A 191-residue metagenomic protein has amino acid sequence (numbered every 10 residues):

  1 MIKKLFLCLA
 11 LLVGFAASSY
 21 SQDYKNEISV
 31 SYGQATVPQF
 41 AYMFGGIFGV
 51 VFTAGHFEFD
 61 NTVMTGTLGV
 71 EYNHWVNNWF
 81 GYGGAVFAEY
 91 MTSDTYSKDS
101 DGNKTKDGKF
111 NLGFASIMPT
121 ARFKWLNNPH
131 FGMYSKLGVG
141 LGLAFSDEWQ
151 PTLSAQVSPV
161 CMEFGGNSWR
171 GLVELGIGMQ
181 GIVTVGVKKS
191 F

Functional and structural regions predicted by a protein language model:
M1-K25: Cleavable N-terminal export/targeting peptides
Y20-H74, K188-S190: Short glycine/proline- and aromatic-enriched beta-strand/turn motifs that initiate or cap beta-hairpins
K25, V63-T65, L112-S116, T152-A155 (+1 more regions): Membrane-spanning beta-strands of outer-membrane beta-barrel proteins
E27-S31, G81-G83, G132-K136, R170-E174 (+1 more regions): Residue-level detector of the transmembrane beta-barrel scaffold of outer-membrane proteins
Q34-T36, V63-D147, V160-N167: Gram-negative (and chloroplast) outer-membrane scaffold detector with strong preference for beta-barrel transmembrane
F40-I47, D94-K104, F145-L153, V183-K188: Outer-membrane beta-barrel translocator domains and adjoining extracellular loop/strand segments of Gram-negative
T62, N127-P129, L143-T152, L172-G186: Solvent-exposed loop/turn segments connecting transmembrane beta-strands in outer-membrane beta-barrel proteins
V76, T152-E174, I182-K188: Extended low-complexity acidic/polar segments
